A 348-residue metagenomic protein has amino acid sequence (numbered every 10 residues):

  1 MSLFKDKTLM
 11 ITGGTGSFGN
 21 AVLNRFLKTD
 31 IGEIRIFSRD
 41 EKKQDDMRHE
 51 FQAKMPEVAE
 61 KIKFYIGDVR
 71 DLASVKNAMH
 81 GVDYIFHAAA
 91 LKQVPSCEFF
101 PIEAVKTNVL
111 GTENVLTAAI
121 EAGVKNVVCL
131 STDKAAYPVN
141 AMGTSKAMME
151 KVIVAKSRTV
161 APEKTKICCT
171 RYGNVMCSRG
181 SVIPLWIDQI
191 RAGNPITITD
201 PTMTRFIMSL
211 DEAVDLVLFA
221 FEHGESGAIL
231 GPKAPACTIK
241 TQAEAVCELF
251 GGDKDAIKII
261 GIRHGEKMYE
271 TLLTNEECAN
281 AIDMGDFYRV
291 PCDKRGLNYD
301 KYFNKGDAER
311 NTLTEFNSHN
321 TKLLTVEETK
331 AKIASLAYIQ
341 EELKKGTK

Functional and structural regions predicted by a protein language model:
K7-T29: N-terminal Rossmann NAD(P)H-binding glycine-rich loop of SDR-like oxidoreductase domains
T12, M79-A88, C129: Rossmann-fold scaffold of SDR-type NAD(P)-dependent oxidoreductases
D30-K43: Conserved glycine-rich Rossmann-like NAD(P)H-binding loop of the short-chain dehydrogenase/reductase
S38, Y65-I66, K106, D200 (+1 more regions): Conserved residues in the N-terminal Rossmann fold of short-chain dehydrogenase/reductase
E60-Y84: Conserved Rossmann-fold cofactor-binding substructure of NAD(P)-dependent oxidoreductases
F64, A104, I167-T170: Hydrophobic/aromatic anchor residues within beta-strands of the central parallel beta-sheet of Rossmann-like
H87, L91-A147, K151, A155: Conserved Rossmann-fold NAD(P)-dependent oxidoreductase catalytic core, especially the SDR/UDP-sugar
V115, E121, K151, A155-C177 (+1 more regions): Strand-loop microenvironment adjacent to phosphate/nucleotide-handling motifs in alpha/beta enzyme folds
